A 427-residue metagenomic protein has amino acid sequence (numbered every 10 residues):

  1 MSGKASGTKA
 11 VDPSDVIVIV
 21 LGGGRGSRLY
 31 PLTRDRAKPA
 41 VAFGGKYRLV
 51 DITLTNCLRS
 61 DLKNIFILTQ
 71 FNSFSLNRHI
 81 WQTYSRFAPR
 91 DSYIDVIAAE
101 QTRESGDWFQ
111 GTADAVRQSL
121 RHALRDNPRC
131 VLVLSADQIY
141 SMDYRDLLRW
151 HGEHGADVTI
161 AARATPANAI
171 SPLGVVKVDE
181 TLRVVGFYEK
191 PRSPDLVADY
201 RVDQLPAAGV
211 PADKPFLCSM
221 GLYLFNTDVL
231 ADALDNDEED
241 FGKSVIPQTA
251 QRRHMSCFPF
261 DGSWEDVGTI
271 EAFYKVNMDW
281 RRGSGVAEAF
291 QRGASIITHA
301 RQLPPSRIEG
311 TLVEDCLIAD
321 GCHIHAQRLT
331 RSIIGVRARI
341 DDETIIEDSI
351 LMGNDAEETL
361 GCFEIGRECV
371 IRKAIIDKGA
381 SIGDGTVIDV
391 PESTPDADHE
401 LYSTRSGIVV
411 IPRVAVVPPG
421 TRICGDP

Functional and structural regions predicted by a protein language model:
M1-I17, L205-D213, T227-P427: Left-handed beta-helix
M1-V20, R28-W150, V178, S393 (+2 more regions): Conserved N-terminal catalytic core of the sugar/cofactor nucleotidyltransferase
G24, D137, T269: Active-site glycine-centered loops adjacent to acidic/histidine catalytic or metal-binding residues that shape
A42, A162, K177, L224-N226 (+2 more regions): Short, well-ordered beta-strand micro-motif
I67-T69, A162, I375: Short internal beta-strands
T83-S92, E180-Y188, S193-V197, R282-A289 (+1 more regions): Proline-centered turn/helix-capping motifs that create local helix->coil transitions or kinks
N127, S141-L224, N236-D237: Conserved core of the sugar-phosphate nucleotidyltransferase
